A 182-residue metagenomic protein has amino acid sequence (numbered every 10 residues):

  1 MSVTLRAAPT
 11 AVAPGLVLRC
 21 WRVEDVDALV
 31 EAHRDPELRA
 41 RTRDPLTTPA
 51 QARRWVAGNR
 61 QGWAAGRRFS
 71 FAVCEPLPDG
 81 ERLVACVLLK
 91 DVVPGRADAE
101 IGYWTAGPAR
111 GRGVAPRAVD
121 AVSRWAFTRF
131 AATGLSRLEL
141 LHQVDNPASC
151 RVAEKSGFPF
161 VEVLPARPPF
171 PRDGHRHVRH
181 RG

Functional and structural regions predicted by a protein language model:
M1-A40, S70-G182: Acyl-donor (CoA/ACP) binding surface of acyl/acetyltransferases
T4, G58-R60: Short, P/G- and charge-enriched loop/turn segments at secondary-structure junctions
E37-G58, F69-F71: Conserved GNAT-fold acetyl-CoA-binding loop/helix
Q61-G66: Short loop/turn motifs at secondary-structure junctions and domain boundaries
